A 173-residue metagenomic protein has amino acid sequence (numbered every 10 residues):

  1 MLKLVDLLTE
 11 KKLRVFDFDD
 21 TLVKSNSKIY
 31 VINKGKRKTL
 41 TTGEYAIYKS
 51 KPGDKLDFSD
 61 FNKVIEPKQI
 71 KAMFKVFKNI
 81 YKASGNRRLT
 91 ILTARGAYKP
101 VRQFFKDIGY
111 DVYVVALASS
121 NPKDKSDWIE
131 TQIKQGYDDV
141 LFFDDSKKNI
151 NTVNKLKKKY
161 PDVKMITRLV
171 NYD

Functional and structural regions predicted by a protein language model:
M1-T9: Short acidic, low-complexity intrinsically disordered linear motifs used for protein-protein interactions
V5, I32, D107, V170-D173: A structural detector for beta-sheet-dominated domains
T9-K11, Q135-D138: Short basic/glycine-enriched coil/helix segment immediately N-terminal to the Walker B
K11-K123: Alpha-helical substrate-recognition element adjacent to the catalytic core
G85-R88, D111-V112, G136-D138, P161-K164: Loop/turn elements at helix/coil->beta-strand transitions in domains of secreted/extracellular proteins
S120-D127, D173: A short acidic, often aromatic-flanked loop/helix-cap motif at beta-alpha or helix-coil junctions that lines enzyme
I129-Q132: Catalytic cores of eukaryotic secretory-pathway lumenal/extracellular enzymes that build and remodel glycoconjugates
Y137-D173: Acidic, Mg2+-coordinating phosphoryl-transfer loop and its flanking beta/alpha structural elements, shared across
